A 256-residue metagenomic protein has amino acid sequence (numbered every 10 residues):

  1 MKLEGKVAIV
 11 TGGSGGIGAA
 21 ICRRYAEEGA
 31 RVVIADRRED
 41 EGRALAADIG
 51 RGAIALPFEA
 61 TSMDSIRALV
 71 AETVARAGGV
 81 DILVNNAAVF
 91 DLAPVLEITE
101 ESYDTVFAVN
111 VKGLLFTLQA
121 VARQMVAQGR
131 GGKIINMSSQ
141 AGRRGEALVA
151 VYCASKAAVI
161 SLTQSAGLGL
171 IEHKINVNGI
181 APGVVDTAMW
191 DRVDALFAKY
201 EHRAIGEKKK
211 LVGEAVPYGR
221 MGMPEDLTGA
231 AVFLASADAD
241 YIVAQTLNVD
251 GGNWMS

Functional and structural regions predicted by a protein language model:
V7, S14-G15: Conserved glycine-rich cofactor-binding loop
P94-V95, T99-F107, K208, V212: Substrate-binding pocket helix/loop in short-chain dehydrogenase/reductase
L118, S155, T163: Active-site helix of classical SDR
R123, L168-G169, D240: Alpha-helical segment proximal to the catalytic Tyr-Lys
S139: Residue(s) in the substrate-gating loop at a strand-loop-helix junction that position the organic substrate next
R144, V232, V243-S256: Short C-terminal tail/terminal secondary-structure segment of NAD(P)H-dependent dehydrogenase/reductase domains
I171, N176, I242-A244: Short, small/polar-rich loop/turn modules that mediate ligand/substrate recognition or access, typified
